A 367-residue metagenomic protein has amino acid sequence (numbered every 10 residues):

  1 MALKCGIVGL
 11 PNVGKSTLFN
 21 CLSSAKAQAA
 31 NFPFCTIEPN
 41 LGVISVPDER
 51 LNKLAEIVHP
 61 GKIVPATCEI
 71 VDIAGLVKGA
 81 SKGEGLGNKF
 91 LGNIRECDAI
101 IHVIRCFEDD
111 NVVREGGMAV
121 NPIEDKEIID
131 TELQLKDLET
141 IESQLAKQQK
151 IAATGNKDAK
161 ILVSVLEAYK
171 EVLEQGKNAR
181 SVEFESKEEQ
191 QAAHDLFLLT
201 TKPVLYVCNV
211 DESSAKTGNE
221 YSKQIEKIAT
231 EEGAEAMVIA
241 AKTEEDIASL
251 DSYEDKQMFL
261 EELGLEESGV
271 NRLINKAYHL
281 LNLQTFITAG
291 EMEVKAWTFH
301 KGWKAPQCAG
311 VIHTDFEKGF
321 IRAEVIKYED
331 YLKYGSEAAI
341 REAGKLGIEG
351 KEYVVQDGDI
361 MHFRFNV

Functional and structural regions predicted by a protein language model:
M1-R114, I123, D130, E142-Q148: Conserved G1/Walker A P-loop phosphate-binding module
A2-V8, V13, F19, K147-V354 (+2 more regions): C-terminal-of-GTPase-core extension/linker across diverse P-loop GTPases
A30-N31, V112-G117, G218-E220, L250: Short amphipathic alpha-helical segments
L76-K82, M118-V120, E127-L133, A152-K157 (+2 more regions): Flexible beta-alpha connector loops of hexameric P-loop NTPases
E84, A119-I123, N219, K223: Short, conserved loop/turn and helix-capping segments at secondary-structure boundaries that abut family-defining
E96, Q356-D357: Short, flexible surface segments
E139: Acidic/glycine-rich phosphate/pyrophosphate-binding loops and surrounding catalytic core that coordinate Mg2+
